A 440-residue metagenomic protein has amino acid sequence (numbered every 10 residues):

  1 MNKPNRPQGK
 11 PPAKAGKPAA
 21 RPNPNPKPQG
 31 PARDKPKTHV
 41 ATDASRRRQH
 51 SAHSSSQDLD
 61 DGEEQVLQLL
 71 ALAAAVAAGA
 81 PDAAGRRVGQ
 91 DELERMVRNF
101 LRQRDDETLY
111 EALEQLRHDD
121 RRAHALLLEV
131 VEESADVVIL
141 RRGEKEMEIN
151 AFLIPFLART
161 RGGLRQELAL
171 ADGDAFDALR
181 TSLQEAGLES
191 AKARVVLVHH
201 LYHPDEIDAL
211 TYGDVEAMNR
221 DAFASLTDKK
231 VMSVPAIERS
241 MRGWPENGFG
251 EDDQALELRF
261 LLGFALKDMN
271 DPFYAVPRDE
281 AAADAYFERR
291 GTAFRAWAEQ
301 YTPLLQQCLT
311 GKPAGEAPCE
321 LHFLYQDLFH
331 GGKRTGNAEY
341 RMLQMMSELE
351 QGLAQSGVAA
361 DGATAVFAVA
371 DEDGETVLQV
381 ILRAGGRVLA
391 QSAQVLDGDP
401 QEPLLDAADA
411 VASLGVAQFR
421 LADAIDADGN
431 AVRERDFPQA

Functional and structural regions predicted by a protein language model:
N2-T38: Intrinsically disordered, Lys/Arg-rich low-complexity segments
K3, P31-L226: Long, leucine/valine-rich, helix-dominated scaffolding and oligomerization segments
N150, R161-A422: Extended, non-transmembrane interaction/recognition domains
D423-N430: Short cysteine-rich clusters marking metal-coordination/redox-active sites
R433-A440: C-terminal recognition-helix end and immediately following basic linker of small zinc-binding "finger" domains
